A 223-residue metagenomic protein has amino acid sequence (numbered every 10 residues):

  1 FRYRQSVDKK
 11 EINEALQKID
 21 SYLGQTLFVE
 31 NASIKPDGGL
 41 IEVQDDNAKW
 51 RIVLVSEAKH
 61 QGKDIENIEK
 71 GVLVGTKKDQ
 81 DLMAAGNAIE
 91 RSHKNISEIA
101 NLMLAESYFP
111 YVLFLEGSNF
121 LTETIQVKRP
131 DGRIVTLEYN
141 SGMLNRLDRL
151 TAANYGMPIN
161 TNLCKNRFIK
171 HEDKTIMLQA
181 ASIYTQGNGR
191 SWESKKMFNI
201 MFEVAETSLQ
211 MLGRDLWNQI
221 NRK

Functional and structural regions predicted by a protein language model:
F1, W50-V53, S107-P110: Residue-level recognition of the N-termini of beta-strands and the immediately preceding loop/turn
F1-K49, K195, N199-F202, E206-K223: Basic, amphipathic N-terminal segments that precede the first structured/catalytic domain
T26-A32, W50-V53, T76-I89: Glycine-rich, flexible loop segments associated with nucleotide phosphate handling
G38-L40, I52-H60, S92: Conserved catalytic cores of phosphodiester-cleaving nucleases, focusing on short active-site segments
K49-I52, I65-E69: Short, conserved acidic/polar surface loops in the N-terminal third of protein domains
V55-K63, L113-G117: Short loop/turn segments at strand-loop or loop-helix junctions that form parts of catalytic or ligand-binding pockets
N67-F168: Acidic, metal/cofactor-coordinating or nucleic-acid-engaging core segments within structured domains
P130-K223: Charged, low-complexity C-terminal accessory regions
